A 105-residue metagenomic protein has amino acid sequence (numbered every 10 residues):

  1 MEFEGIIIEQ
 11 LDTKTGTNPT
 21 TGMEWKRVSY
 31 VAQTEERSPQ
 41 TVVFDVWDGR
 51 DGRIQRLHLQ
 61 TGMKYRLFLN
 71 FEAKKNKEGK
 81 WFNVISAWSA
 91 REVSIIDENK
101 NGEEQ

Functional and structural regions predicted by a protein language model:
M1-Q105: Single-stranded nucleic acid-binding surfaces, predominantly the OB-fold ssDNA-binding core
